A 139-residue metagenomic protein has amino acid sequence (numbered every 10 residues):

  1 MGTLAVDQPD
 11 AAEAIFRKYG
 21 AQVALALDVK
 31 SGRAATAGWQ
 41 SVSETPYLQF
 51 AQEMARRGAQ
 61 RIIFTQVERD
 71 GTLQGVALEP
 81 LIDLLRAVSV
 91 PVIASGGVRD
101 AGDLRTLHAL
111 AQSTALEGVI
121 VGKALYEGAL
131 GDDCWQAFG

Functional and structural regions predicted by a protein language model:
M1, A24, I63, I93 (+2 more regions): Conserved beta-strand positions in the central sheet of alpha/beta enzyme cores
M1-D70: Conserved anion-binding
G2, G38, G58, G71 (+4 more regions): Glycine-centered flexibility sites
L4, A94, Y126: Conserved N-terminal glycine/acidic-rich loop preference
Q8-I15, E79-A115, L130-W135: Catalytic cores of alpha/beta
R33, R69-Q74, D100, E127: Short, small-residue-enriched loops and turns at beta-alpha junctions that line or gate enzyme active sites
Q40-Q49, Q74-D83, W135-F138: Charged helix-capping and loop-helix junction motifs
K123-L130: C-terminal active-site-proximal or functional interface alpha/beta core segments in diverse enzymes
